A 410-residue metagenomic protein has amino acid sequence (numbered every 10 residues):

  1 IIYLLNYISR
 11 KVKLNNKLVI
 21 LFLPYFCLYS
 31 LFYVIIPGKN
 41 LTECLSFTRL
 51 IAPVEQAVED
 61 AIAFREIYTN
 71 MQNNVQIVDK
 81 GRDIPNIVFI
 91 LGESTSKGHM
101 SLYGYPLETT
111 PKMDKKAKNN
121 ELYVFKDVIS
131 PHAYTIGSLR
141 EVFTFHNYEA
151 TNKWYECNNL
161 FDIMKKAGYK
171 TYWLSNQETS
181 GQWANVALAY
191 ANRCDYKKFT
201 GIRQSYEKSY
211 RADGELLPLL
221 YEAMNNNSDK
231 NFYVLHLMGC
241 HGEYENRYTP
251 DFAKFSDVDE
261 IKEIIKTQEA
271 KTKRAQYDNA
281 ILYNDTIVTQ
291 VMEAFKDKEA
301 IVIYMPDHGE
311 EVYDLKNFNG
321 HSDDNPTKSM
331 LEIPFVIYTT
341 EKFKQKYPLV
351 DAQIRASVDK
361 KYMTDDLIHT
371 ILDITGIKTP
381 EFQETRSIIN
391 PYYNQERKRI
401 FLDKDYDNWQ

Functional and structural regions predicted by a protein language model:
Y3-R10, L21, D162, T179-S180 (+4 more regions): Membrane-interface soluble catalytic domains
F22-F89, S94-I261, M363-T364, I368-N394: Active-site-proximal alpha/beta segments of enzymes that process anionic O-linked groups
K80-D83, K296, S329: Short, flexible hinge/linker loops that cap or flank conserved catalytic cores
M100, M292, D314: Active-site-flanking alpha-helical
G104-E108, A300-Y347: Histidine-centered active-site microenvironments of extracellular/periplasmic hydrolases and transferases
E141, G201, E263-K273, K346-Q353: Short glycine/proline-rich turn/loop motifs
S180-W183, M238-Q290, K316-F318, S322-E332: Active-site-proximal cap/lid insertion segments
P218-E222, D259-Y304, I337, V358 (+1 more regions): A long, amphipathic alpha-helix that forms part of the scaffold/cap immediately adjacent to metal-dependent active
